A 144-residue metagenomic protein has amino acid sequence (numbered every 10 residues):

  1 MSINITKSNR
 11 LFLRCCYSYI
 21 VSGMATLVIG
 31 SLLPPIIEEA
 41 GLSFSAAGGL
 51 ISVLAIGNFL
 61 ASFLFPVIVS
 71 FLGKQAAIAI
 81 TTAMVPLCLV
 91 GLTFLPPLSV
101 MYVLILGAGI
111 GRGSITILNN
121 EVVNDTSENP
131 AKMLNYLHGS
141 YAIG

Functional and structural regions predicted by a protein language model:
I5-L32, L106: Pair of pore-lining "gating" transmembrane helices in MFS-fold secondary transporters
L27, L54-F63: Residue-level signature of mid-helix packing/kink "hotspots" within the transmembrane helices of 12-pass Major
V28-G41, V122-V123: Membrane-interface helix caps of multi-pass secondary transporters
L33, L42-I51, L134: Juxtamembrane helix-start elements in MFS-like secondary transporters
L60-S99: Conserved MFS/SLC helix-loop-helix module at the cytosolic interface between two early adjacent transmembrane helices
C88, S99-S114: Hydrophobic core of transmembrane alpha-helices in multi-pass small-molecule transporters, especially MFS/SLC-type
S114-S127: Intracellular juxtamembrane helix-capping segments at the cytosolic ends of symmetry-related transmembrane helices
A131-G144: Glycine-rich segments within core transmembrane alpha-helices of 12-TM secondary carriers
